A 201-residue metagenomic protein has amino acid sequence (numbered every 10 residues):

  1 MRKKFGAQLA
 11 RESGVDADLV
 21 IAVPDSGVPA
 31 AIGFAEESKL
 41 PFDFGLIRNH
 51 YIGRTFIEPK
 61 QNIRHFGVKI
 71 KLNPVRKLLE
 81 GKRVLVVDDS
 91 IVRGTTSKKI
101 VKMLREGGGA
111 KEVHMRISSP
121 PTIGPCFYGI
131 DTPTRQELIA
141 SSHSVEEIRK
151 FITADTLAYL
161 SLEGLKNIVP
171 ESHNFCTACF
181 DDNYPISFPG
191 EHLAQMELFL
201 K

Functional and structural regions predicted by a protein language model:
M1-K201: PRPP-associated nucleotide enzymes
